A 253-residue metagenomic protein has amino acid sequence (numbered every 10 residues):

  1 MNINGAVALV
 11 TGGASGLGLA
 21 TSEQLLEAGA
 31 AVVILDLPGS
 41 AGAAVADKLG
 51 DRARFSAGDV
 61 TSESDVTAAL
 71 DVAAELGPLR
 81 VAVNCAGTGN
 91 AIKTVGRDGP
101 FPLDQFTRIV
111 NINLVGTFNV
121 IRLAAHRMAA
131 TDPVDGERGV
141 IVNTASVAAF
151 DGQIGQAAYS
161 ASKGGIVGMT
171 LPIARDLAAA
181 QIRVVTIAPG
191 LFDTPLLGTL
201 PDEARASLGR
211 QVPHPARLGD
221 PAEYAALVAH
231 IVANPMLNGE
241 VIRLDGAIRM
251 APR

Functional and structural regions predicted by a protein language model:
T88, G99-N119, V142, Y159 (+1 more regions): Catalytic Tyr-X3-Lys loop
G89-T107, H126, A130-D135, G155-A158 (+1 more regions): Conserved mid-core segment of classical short-chain dehydrogenase/reductases
N111, E203-E223: Catalytic Tyr-x(3-8)-Lys segment
I121, S162, T170: Active-site helix of classical SDR
H126, A174-D176: Alpha-helical segment proximal to the catalytic Tyr-Lys
S146: Residue(s) in the substrate-gating loop at a strand-loop-helix junction that position the organic substrate next
A178, R183, L237-E240: Short, small/polar-rich loop/turn modules that mediate ligand/substrate recognition or access, typified
D220-L244, R249: C-terminal substrate-recognition "lid" of short-chain dehydrogenase/reductases
